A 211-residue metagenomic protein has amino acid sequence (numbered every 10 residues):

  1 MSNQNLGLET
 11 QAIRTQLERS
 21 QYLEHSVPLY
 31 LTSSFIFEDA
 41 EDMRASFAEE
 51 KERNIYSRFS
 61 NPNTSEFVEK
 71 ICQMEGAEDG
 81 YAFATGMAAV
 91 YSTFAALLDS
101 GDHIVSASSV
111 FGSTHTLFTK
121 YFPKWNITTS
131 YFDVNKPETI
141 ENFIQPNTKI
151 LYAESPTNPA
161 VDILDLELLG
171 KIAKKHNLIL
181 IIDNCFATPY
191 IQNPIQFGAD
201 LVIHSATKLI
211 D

Functional and structural regions predicted by a protein language model:
M1-G7, A48-R53, A77, D99 (+2 more regions): Short, charge-rich amphipathic segments
M1-N61, E69: N-terminal "arm"/small-domain region of PLP-dependent enzymes with the aminotransferase-like
Q4-N5, L23, A48, M74 (+2 more regions): A generic structural signal for short, solvent-exposed coil/turn residues that cap or connect secondary-structure
L6, E24, S60-T64, F111 (+2 more regions): Generic structural signal for well-ordered, non-membrane alpha-helical segments in soluble metabolic enzymes
A12-L17, Y81-D211: Conserved PLP-enzyme active-site core in the AAT-like
Q21-L29, A45-E49, M74-A77, L97-L98 (+2 more regions): Short, mixed-charge, low-aromatic patches
D39-A88, S113-K120: Conserved N-terminal alpha-helix of the aminotransferase class I/II PLP-enzyme fold
